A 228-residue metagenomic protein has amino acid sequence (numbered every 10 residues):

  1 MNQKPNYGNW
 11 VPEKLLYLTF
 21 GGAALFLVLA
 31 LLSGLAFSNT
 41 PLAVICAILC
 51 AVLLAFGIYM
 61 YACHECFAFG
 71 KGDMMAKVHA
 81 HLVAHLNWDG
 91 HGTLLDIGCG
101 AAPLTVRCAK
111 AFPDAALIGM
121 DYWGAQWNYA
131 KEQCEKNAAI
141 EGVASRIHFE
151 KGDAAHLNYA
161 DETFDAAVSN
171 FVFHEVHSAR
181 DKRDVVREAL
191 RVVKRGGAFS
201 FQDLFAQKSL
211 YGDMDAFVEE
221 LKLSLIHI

Functional and structural regions predicted by a protein language model:
G8-L18, I58-H81: Class I SAM-dependent methyltransferase Rossmann-like catalytic core, especially the SAM/SAH-binding loop
G90-G100, I118: Conserved class I S-adenosyl-L-methionine
A101-P113: Conserved SAM-binding loop of SAM-dependent methyltransferases across substrates and taxa, primarily the Class I
F112, V176-H177, V193-R195: Helix-to-beta-strand junctions that scaffold the AdoMet/dcAdoMet cofactor pocket in Class I SAM-dependent enzymes
A155-A167: A short acidic, Gly/Pro-enriched loop at the edge of an enzyme's catalytic core that lines a small-molecule cofactor
K182-R195: A short glycine-rich, Lys/Arg-flanked "PGG" loop and its adjoining helix->strand segment in the class I
G196-D203: Conserved beta-strand signature within the Rossmann-like core of class I S-adenosyl-L-methionine
I226-I228: Conserved small/polar residues in nucleotide/adenosyl-binding loops
